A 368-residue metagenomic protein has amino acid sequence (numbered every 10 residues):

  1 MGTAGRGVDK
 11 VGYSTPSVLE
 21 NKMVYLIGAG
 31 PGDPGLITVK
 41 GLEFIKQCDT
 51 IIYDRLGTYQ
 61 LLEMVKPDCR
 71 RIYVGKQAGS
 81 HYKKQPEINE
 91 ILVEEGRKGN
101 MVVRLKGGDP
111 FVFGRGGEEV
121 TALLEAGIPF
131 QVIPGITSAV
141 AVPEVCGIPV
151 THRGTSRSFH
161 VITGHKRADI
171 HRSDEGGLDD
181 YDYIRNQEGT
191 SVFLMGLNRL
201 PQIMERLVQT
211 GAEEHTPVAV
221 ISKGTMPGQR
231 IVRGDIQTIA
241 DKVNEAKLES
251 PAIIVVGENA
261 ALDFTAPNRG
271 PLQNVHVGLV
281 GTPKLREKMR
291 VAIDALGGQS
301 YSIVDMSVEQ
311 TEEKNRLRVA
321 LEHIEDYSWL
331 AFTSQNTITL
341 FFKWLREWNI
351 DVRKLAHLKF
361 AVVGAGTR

Functional and structural regions predicted by a protein language model:
G2, D9-P34, V39-I136, A141 (+5 more regions): Class I S-adenosyl-L-methionine
G2, Y13-P16, K22-V24, R97-V102 (+2 more regions): A contiguous loop/helix-start segment that scaffolds small-molecule binding in enzyme catalytic cores
G32, I88, M226-P251, E258-R368: Signature of uroporphyrinogen-III synthase
D33, G107-Q187, V232: Class I SAM-dependent methyltransferase SAM-binding "motif I" and its flanking Rossmann-like core
K46-Q47, M64-K66, I184, V208-H215 (+2 more regions): Short, conserved loop/helix-junction motifs that constitute active-site signature segments in enzyme catalytic cores
Y59-Q60, A78-S80, T137-A141, S158-V161 (+4 more regions): Short gly/pro/ser/thr-enriched loop/turn and capping motifs at secondary-structure boundaries
I72-G75, P134, P217-T225, Y301-V304: Beta-strand->loop->alpha-helix junctions that form or flank phosphate-binding loops in nucleotide-handling enzymes
G135, G196, G364: Short, conserved phosphate/pyrophosphate- and ester-handling motifs at nucleotide-, phospho-/glycolipid
